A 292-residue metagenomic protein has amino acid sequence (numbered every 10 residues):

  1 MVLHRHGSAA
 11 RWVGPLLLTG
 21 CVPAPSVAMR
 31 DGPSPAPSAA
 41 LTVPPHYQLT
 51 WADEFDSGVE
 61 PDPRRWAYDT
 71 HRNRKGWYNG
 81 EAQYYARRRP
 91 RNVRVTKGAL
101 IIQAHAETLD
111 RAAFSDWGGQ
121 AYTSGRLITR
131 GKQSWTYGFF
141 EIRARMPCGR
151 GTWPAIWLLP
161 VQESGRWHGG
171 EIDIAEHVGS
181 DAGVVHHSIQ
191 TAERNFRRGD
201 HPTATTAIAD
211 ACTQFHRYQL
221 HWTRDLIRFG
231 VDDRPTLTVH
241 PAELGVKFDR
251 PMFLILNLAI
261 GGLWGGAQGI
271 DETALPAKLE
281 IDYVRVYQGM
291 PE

Functional and structural regions predicted by a protein language model:
V2-V13: Bacterial N-terminal signal peptides that target proteins for export
V27-E292: GH16 jelly-roll
